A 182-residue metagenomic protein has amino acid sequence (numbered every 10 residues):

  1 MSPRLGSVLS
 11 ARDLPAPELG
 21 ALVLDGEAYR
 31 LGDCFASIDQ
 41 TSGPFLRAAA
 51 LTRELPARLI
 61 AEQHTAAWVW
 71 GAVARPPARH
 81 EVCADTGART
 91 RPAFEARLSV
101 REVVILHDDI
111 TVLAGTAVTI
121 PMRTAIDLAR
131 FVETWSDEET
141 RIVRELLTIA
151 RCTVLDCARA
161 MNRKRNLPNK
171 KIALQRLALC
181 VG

Functional and structural regions predicted by a protein language model:
M1-D127, F131-L167, K171-Q175, L179-G182: Short gly/ser-rich loop at a beta-strand->alpha-helix junction or flexible surface loop bordering the NTP-binding
